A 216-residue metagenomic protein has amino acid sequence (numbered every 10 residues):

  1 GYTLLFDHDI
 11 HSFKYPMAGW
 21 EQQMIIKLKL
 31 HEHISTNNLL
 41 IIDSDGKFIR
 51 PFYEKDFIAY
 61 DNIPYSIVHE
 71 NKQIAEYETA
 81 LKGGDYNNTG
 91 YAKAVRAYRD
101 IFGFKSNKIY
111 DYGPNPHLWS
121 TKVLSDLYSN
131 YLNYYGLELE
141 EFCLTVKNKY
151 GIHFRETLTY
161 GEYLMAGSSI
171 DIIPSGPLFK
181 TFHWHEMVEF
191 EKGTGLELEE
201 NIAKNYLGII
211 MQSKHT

Functional and structural regions predicted by a protein language model:
G1-H33: Active-site-proximal specificity loops/subdomain of glycosyltransferases
P16-Q23, G113-H117, K149-E156: Aromatic-acidic/polar surface patches that form glycan- and anion
L39: Short aromatic/hydrophobic "clamp" motif used to bind/position activated sugar donors
D43-K47: The conserved acidic donor/metal-binding loop of glycosyltransferases
I49-N148: Conserved catalytic core of nucleotide-sugar-dependent glycosyltransferases
S129-T216: A glycosyltransferase accessory/donor-loop signature
